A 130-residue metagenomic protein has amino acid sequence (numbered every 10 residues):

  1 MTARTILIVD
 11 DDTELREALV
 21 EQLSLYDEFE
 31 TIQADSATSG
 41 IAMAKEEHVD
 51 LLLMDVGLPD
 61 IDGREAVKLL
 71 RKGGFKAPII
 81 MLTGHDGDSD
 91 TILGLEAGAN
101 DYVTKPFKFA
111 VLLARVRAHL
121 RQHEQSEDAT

Functional and structural regions predicted by a protein language model:
R4-T5, A118-T130: Short, Lys/Arg-enriched segments at the junction into DNA-binding effector domains of transcriptional regulators
T13-I32: Two-component/phosphorelay signaling modules centered on CheY-like receiver
S36-S39, D62-E65: Acidic catalytic/metal-coordinating carboxylates
K45-E47, L69-K76, A97: Conserved phosphotransfer cores of two-component systems
D55, T83: Active-site residues of response regulator receiver
P59, G87, K105: The feature encodes the CheY-like receiver
F107-L120: C-terminal output helix
